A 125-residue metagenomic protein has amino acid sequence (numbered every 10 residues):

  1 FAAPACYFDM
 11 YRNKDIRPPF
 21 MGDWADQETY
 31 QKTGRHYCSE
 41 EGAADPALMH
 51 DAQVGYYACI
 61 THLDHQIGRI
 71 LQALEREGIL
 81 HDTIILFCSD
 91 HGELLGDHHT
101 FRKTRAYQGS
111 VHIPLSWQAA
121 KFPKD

Functional and structural regions predicted by a protein language model:
F1-D125: Active-site-proximal cap/lid insertion segments
